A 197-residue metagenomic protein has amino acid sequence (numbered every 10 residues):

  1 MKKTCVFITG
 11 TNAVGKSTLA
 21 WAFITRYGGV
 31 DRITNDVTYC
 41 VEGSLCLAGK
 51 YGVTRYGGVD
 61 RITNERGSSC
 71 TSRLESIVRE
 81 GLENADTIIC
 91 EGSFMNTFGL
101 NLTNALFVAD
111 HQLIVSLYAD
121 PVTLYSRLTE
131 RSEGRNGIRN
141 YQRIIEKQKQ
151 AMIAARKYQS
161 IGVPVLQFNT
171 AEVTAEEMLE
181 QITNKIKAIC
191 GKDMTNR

Functional and structural regions predicted by a protein language model:
M1-K3: Phosphate-binding P-loop
I8: Hydrophobic anchor at the beta1->P-loop junction of P-loop NTPases
N12: The conserved Walker
K16: Conserved lysine of the Walker
L19: Hydrophobic positions on the alpha1 helix immediately C-terminal to the Walker A/P-loop
I33, E42-F94: Conserved nucleotide-sensing/catalytic segment adjacent to the nucleotide-binding pocket in NTP-handling enzymes
G92, A109-L128: Conserved phosphate-donor/acceptor-positioning beta-strand/loop module used by diverse small-molecule
R135-E177: Small-molecule kinase domains that catalyze NTP-dependent phosphoryl transfer to phosphate-bearing small molecules
